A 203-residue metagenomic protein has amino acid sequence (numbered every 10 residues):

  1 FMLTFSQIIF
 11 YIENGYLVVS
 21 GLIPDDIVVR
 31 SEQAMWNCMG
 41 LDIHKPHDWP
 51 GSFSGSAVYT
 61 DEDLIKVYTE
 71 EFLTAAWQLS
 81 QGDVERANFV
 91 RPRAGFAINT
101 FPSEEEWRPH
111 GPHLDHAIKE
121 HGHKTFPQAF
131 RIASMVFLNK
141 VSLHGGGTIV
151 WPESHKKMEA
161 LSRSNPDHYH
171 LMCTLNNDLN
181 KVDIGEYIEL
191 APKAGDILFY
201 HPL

Functional and structural regions predicted by a protein language model:
F1-N14, S20-H123: Non-heme Fe(II)-dependent double-stranded beta-helix
L22, A94, F137, E153 (+1 more regions): Short, well-ordered beta-to-alpha junction loops that form the rim of enzyme active sites and present histidine/acidic
E70-T74, I132, K193: A structural signal for well-ordered alpha-helical segments within the folded catalytic domains of diverse enzymes
V90-R91, Q128-F130: A short, structural micro-pattern
W107-P109, A129-R131, L143: Short connector loops at helix/strand junctions that flank enzyme active sites, especially segments positioning acidic
L114-H116, I132, V136-K140, V150-P152: Short, structured patches in soluble enzyme cores that scaffold and shape functional sites
H121-F126, L138-N139: A generic local secondary-structure boundary/capping motif
Q128, V141-P202: Double-stranded beta-helix
